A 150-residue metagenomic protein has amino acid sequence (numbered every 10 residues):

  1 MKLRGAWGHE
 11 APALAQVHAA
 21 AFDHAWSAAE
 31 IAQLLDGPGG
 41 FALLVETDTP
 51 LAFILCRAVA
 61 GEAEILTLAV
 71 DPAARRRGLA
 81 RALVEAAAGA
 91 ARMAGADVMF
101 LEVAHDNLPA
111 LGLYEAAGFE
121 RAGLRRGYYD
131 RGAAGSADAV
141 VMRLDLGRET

Functional and structural regions predicted by a protein language model:
M1, G5-R77, R81-A94, G127 (+1 more regions): Acetyl-CoA-dependent GNAT
A29, E102, E120-V140: Conserved catalytic-core motifs of GNAT/GCN5-like acyltransferases
G40, V98-A104, A133-D145, T150: Conserved catalytic core of the tyrosine transesterase superfamily
T67-A69, A73-A74, G78, G95 (+5 more regions): Conserved functional loop/turn residues at catalytic and ligand-binding sites
V84, N107-A110, G127-A133: Short glycine/proline-centered loop/turn elements that form peptide/ligand docking sites
A91-E102, L113: Conserved GNAT acetyl-CoA-binding A-motif
Y114, F119, M142: Conserved active-site tyrosine of GNAT-family acetyltransferases
